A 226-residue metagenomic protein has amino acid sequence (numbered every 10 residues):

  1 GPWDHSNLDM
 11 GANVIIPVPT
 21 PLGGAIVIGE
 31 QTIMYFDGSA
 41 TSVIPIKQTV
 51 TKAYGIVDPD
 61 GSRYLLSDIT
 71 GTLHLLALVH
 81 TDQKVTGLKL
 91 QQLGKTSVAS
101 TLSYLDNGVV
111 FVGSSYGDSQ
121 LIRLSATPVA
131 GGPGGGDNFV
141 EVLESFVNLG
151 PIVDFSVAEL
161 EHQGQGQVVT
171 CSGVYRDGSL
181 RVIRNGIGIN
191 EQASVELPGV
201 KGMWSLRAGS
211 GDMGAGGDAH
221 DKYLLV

Functional and structural regions predicted by a protein language model:
G1, S39-I44, L76-K84, I122-G136 (+1 more regions): Short loop/turn segments immediately following beta-strands, especially the blade-tip and inter-blade linker loops
W3-N7, V147, V195-G199: Structural marker for long, regular alpha helices in very large eukaryotic proteins
V14-I26, K47-S62, Q92-G113, V147-G166 (+1 more regions): Structural signature of eukaryotic scaffold interfaces centered on beta-propeller domains
L22, E30-M34, T70-H74, G108-V109 (+2 more regions): Loop/turn residues immediately N-terminal
I28-G29, S67-D68, G113, C171 (+1 more regions): Residue-level marker for isolated small/hydroxyl-bearing positions within beta-strands of beta-sheet-rich domains
T32-Y35, A40-D82, T86-Q91: Extended alpha-solenoid helical-repeat scaffolds
L65-I69, V147, V168-R176, I187: Extended alpha-helical scaffold/tether regions of large eukaryotic proteins that assemble membrane-trafficking
K84-V85, K89-K95, S115, L121 (+3 more regions): Feature marking well-ordered beta-strand scaffolds used for ligand recognition
